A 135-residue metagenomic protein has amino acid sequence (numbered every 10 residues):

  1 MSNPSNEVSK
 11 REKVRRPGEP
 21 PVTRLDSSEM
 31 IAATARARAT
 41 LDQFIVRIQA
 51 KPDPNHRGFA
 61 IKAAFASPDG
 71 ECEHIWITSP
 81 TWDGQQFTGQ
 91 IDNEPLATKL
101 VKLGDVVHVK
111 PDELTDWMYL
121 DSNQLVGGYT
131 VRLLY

Functional and structural regions predicted by a protein language model:
M1-Y135: Mixed-charge, low-complexity intrinsically disordered regions
